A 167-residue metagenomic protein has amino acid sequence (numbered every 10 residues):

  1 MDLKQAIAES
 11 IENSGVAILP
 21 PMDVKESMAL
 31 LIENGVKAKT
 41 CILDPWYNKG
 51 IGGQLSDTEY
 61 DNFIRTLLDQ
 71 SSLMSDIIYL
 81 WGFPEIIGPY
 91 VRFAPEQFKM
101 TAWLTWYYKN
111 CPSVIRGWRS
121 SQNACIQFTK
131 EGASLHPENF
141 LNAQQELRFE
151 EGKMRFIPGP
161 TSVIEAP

Functional and structural regions predicted by a protein language model:
M1, A6-P167: Core catalytic lobe of class I
